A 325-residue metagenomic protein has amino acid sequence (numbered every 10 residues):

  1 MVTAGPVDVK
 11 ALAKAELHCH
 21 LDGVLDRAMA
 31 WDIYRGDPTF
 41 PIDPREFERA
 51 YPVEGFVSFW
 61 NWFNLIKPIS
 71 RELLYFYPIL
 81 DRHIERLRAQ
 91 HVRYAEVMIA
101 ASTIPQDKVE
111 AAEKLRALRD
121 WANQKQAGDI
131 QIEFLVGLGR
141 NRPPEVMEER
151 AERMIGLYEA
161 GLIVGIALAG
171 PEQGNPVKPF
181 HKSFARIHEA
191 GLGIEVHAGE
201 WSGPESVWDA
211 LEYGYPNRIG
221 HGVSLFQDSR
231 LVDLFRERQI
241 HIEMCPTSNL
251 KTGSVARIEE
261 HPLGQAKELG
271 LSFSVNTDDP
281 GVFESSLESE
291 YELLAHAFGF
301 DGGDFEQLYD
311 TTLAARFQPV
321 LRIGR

Functional and structural regions predicted by a protein language model:
M1-L192, W201-S206, E212-R218, S224-H241 (+1 more regions): Metal-cofactor-binding active-site regions of metalloenzymes
H197: Short HxH-centered metal-ligating active-site micro-motif
